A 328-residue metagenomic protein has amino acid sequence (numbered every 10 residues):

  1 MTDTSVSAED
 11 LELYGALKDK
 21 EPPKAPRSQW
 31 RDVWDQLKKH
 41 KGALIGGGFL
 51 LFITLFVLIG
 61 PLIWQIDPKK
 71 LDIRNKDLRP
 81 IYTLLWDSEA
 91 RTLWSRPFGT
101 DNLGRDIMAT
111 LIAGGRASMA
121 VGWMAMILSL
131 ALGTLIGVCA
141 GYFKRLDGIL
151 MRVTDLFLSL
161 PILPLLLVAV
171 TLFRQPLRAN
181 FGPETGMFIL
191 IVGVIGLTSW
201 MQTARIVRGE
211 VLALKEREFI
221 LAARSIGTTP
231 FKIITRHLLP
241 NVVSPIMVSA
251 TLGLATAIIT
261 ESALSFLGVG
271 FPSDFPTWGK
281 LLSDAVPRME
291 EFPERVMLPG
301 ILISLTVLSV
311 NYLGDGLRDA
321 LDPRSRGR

Functional and structural regions predicted by a protein language model:
M1-T134, V138, R145, G227 (+4 more regions): Gly/Trp-centered helix-boundary motif
I59-N75, L165-L167, T171-F181, S265-L267 (+1 more regions): Extracellular/periplasmic helix-loop junction at the C-terminal end of a transmembrane helix in multi-pass membrane
P97, L128-Y142, I149-V211, P245-M247: Generic hydrophobic transmembrane alpha-helix motif, especially the helices
R105-A120, M124, K144-M151, L212-E216 (+1 more regions): Amphipathic cytosolic juxtamembrane alpha-helices at the membrane-cytosol interface of multi-pass membrane transporters
I136-A140, A169, F173, V207 (+4 more regions): Hydrophobic alpha-helical interface/terminus motif in multipass membrane transporters
P164-V168, V192, I246-K280: Non-cytoplasmic
T171-M187, G253, F271-S273, T277-I303: Transmembrane alpha-helical segments in multi-pass inner-membrane proteins
G196, W200, A204, G253 (+2 more regions): Alpha-helical transmembrane segments
